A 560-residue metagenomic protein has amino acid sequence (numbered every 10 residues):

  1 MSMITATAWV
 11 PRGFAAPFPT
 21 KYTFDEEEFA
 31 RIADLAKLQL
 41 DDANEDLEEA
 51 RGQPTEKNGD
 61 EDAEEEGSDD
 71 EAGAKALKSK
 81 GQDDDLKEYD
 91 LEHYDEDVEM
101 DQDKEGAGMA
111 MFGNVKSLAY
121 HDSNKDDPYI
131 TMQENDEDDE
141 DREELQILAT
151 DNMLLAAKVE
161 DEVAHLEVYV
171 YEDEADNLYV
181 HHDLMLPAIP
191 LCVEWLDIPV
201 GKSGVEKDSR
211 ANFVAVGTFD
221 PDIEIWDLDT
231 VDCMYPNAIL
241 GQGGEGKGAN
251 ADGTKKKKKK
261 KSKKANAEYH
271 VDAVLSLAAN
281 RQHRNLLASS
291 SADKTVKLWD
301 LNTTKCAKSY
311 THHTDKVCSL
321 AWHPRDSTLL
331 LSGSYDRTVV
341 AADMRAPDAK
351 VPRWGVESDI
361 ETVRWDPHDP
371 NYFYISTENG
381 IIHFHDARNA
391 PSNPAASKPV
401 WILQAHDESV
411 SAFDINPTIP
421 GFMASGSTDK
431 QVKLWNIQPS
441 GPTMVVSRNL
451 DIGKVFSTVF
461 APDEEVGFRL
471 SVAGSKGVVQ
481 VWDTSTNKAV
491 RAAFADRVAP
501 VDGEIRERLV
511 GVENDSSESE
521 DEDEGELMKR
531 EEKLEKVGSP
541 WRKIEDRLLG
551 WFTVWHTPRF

Functional and structural regions predicted by a protein language model:
M1-M153, E162, S409, Q438-F560: Terminal intrinsically disordered, low-complexity extensions flanking WD-repeat/beta-propeller proteins
A149-T150, W195-V200, E206-A211, L277-R284 (+9 more regions): Loop/turn segments within WD40 beta-propeller blades
V159, G217-D220, S289-D293, S332-D336 (+5 more regions): Conserved strand-to-loop turn within each blade of WD40 beta-propeller repeats
L166-V170, I223-L228, Y235-N237, V296-D300 (+7 more regions): WD40-repeat beta-propellers
H182-L184, P236-Q242, A265-Y269, C306-H312 (+9 more regions): Short C-terminal beta-strands that terminate individual repeats in beta-propeller domains, predominantly WD40 blades
L186, N237-A267, V498-D515: Surface-exposed loop and turn segments in beta-propeller and other repeat-based domains that flank or scaffold
P190-D197, S203-V205, K247-N280, D315-W322 (+3 more regions): Canonical WD40 repeat/beta-propeller blade segments in eukaryotic WD-repeat proteins
A405-G441: Loop/turn-rich, solvent-exposed surfaces of beta-rich toroidal or solenoidal domains
